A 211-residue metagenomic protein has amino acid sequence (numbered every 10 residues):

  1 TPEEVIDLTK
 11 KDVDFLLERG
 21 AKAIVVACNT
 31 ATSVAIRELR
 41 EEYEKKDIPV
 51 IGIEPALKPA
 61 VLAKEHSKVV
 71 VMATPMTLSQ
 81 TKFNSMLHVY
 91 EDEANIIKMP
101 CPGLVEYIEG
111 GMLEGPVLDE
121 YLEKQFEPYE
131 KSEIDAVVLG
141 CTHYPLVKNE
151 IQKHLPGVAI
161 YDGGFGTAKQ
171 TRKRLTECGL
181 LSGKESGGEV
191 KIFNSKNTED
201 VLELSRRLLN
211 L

Functional and structural regions predicted by a protein language model:
T1-L211: Non-catalytic structural scaffold of enzyme domains
